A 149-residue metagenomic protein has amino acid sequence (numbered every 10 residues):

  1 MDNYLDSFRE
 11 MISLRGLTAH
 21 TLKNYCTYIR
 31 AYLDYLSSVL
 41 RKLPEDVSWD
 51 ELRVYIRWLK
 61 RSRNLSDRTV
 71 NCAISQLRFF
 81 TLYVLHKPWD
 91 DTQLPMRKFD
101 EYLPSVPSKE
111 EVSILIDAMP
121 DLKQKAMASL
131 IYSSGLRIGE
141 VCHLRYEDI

Functional and structural regions predicted by a protein language model:
M1-I149: Conserved catalytic core of the tyrosine transesterase superfamily
